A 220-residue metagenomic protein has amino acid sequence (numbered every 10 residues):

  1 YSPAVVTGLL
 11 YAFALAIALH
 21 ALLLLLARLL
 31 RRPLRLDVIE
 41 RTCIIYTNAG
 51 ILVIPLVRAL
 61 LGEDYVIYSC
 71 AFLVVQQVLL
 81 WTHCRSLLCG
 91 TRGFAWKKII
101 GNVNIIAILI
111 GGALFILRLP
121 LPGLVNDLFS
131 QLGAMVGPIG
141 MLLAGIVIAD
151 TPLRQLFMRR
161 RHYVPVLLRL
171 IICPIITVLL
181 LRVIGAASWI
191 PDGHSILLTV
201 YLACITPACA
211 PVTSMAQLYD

Functional and structural regions predicted by a protein language model:
Y1-D220: Alpha-helical transmembrane segments of multi-pass small-molecule/ion transporters
